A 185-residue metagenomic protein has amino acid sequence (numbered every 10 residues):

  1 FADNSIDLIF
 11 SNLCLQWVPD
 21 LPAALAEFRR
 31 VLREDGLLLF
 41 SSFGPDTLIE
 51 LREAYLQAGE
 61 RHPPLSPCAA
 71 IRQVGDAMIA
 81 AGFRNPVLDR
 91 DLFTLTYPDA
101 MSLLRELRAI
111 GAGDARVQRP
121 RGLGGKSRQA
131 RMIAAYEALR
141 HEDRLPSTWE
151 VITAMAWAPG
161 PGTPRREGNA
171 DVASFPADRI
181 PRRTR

Functional and structural regions predicted by a protein language model:
F1-I9: A short acidic, Gly/Pro-enriched loop at the edge of an enzyme's catalytic core that lines a small-molecule cofactor
N4, A81, S147: Structured loop/turn residues at beta-strand edges in well-structured enzyme cores
L13-W17: Short catalytic micro-motifs in class I SAM-dependent methyltransferases
D20-A23, S102: Residue-level recognition of oxygen-bearing side chains
P22-L37: A short glycine-rich, Lys/Arg-flanked "PGG" loop and its adjoining helix->strand segment in the class I
L37-S102, E106-L123: Conserved catalytic/acceptor-binding region of the Class I
M101-R185: C-terminal lobe and adjacent flexible extensions of AdoMet/dcAdoMet transferase-like proteins
